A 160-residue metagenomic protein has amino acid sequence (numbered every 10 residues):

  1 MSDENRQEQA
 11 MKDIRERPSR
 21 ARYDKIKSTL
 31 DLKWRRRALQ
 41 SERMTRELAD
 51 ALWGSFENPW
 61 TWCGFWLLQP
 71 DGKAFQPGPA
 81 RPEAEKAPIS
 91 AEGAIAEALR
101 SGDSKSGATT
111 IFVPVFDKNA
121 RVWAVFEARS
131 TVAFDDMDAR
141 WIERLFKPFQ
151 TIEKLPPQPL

Functional and structural regions predicted by a protein language model:
M1-P79, L155-L160: Intrinsically disordered, low-complexity terminal regulatory regions
S2, R129-L160: Regulatory loop-to-helix N-cap segments in sensory/regulatory domains that couple ligand/signal detection
R20-Y23, A38, E42, P88 (+2 more regions): Short, structured helix-loop boundary elements
W60, G93, T110: Short coil/loop residues immediately preceding or within conserved phosphate-binding loops of NTP-utilizing enzyme
A74-K105: Acidic/proline- and glycine-rich, intrinsically disordered low-complexity segments that serve as regulatory linkers
A80, S90, T109-I111, F126-A128: Active-site-adjacent structural patch at catalytic or cofactor/ligand-binding sites
K105-D117: A short, aliphatic-rich beta-strand micro-motif
V115-S130: Sensory-domain boundary capping and coupling elements
